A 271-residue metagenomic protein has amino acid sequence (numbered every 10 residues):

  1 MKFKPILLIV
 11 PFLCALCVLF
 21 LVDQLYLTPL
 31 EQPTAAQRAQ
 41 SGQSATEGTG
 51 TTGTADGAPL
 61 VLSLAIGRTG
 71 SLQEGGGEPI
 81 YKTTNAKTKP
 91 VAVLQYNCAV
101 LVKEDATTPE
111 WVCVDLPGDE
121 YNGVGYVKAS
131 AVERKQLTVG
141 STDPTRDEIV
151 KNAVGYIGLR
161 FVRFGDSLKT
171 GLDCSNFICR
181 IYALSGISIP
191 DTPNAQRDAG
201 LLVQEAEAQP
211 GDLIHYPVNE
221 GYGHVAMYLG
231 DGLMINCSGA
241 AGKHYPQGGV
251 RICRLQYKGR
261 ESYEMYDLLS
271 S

Functional and structural regions predicted by a protein language model:
M1-Q43: Gram-positive cell-envelope targeting signals
L30-L62, L72-T108: Beta-loop motif signature
L30-L64, D115-I149: Boundary regions of SH3-family modules and the immediately adjacent low-complexity/disordered segments in eukaryotic
L64-G67, L94-Q95, E207-A208: Short, well-ordered loop/turn sites that connect or cap secondary structure elements
N97, E110-G118, M234: SH3/SH3-like beta-barrel fold
C98, G211-D212: Structural motif
L159-P210: Catalytic cysteine-centered active-site loop
I189-P193, M227-C253: Catalytic Cys-His active-site segments of thiol-dependent hydrolases/isopeptidases
